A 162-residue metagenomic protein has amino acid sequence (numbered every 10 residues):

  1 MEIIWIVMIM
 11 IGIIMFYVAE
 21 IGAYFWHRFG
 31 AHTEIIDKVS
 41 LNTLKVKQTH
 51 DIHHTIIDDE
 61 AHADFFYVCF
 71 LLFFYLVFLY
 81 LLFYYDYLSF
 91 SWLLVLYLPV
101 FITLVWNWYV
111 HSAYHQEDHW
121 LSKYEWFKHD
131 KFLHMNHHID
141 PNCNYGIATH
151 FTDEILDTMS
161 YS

Functional and structural regions predicted by a protein language model:
M1-I9: Feature marks short, highly hydrophobic, charge-poor N-terminal signal-anchor/signal peptide-like helices that anchor
I11-I14: N-terminal cleavable signal peptides for secretion/export
F16-S162: Membrane-embedded catalytic scaffold of the fatty acid hydroxylase/desaturase
